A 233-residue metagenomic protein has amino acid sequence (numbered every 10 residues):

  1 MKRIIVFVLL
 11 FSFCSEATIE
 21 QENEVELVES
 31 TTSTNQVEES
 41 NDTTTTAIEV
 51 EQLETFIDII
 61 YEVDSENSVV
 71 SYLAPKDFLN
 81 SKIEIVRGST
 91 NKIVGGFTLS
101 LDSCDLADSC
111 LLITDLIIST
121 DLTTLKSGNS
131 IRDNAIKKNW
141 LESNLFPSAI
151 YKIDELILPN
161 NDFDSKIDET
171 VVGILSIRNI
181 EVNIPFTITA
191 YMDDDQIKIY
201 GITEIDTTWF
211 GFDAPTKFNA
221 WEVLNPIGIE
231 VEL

Functional and structural regions predicted by a protein language model:
I4-S12: Sec-dependent N-terminal signal peptides
S15-L233: Low-complexity, acidic/polar, glycine-enriched regions of mature
